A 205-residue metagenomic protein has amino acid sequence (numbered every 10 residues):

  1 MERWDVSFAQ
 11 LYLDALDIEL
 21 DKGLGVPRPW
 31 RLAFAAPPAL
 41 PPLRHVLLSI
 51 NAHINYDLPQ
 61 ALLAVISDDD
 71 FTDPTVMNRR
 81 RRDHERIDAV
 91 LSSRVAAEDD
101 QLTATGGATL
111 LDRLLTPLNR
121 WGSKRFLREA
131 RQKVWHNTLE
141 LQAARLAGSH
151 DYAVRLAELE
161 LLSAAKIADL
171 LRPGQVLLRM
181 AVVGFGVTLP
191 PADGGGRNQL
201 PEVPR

Functional and structural regions predicted by a protein language model:
M1-E2, P41, A104, A108 (+2 more regions): Short, structured coil/loop segments at alpha-helix boundaries
E2-S92: Internal, hydrophobic cores of structured domains that mediate oligomerization or house catalytic pockets within large
A9, A15, P37-P42, V46 (+3 more regions): Intrinsic disorder and flexible coil segments
W30, D69-T72, V76, R80 (+6 more regions): Charge-rich, low-complexity amphipathic helices in intrinsically disordered tails/linkers adjacent to domains
R81-H136: Glycine-rich, aromatic-bearing surface loops/beta-hairpins
L118-R205: A cross-kingdom marker for long, charged
